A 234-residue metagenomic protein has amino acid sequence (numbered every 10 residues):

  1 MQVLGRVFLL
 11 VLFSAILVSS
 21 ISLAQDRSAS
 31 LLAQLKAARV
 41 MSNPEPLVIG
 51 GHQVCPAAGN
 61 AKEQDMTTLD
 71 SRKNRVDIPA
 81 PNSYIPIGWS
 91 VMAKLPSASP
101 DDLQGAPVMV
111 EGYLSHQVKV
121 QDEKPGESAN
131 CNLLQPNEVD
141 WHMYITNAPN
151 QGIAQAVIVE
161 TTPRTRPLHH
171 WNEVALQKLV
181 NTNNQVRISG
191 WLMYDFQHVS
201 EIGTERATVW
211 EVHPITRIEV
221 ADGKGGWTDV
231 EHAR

Functional and structural regions predicted by a protein language model:
M1-L9: Bacterial N-terminal signal peptides that target proteins for export
F8-S19: Bacterial N-terminal signal peptides
S20-A24: Sec/Tat signal peptide C-region and signal peptidase I cleavage site
Q25-R234: OB-fold and OB-like single-stranded nucleic-acid-recognition modules and their adjacent interaction interfaces
